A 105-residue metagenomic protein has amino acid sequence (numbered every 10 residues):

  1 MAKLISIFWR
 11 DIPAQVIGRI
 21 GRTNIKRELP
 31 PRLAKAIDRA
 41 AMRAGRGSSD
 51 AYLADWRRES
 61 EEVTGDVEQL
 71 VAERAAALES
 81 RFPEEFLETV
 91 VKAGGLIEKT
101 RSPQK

Functional and structural regions predicted by a protein language model:
M1-R27: Short, charged/polar N-terminal "headpieces" of proteins
G21-E59: Acidic, aromatic-enriched beta-alpha/helix-loop junctions
E28-P30, D66-Q69, E85: Secondary-structure junction/capping motif
D55-A76: Mid-chain, well-packed structural core segment of small domains
V71-K105: C-terminal charged interaction modules
